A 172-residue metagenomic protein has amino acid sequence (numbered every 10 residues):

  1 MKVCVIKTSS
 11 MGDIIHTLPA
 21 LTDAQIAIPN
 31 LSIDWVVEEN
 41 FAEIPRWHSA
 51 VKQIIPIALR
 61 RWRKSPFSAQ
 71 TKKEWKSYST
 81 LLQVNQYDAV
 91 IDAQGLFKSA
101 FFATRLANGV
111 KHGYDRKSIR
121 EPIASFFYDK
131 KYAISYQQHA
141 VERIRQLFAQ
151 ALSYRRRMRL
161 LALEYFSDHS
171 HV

Functional and structural regions predicted by a protein language model:
M1-V172: Catalytic machinery of carbohydrate-active enzymes, primarily nucleotide-sugar-dependent glycosyltransferases
